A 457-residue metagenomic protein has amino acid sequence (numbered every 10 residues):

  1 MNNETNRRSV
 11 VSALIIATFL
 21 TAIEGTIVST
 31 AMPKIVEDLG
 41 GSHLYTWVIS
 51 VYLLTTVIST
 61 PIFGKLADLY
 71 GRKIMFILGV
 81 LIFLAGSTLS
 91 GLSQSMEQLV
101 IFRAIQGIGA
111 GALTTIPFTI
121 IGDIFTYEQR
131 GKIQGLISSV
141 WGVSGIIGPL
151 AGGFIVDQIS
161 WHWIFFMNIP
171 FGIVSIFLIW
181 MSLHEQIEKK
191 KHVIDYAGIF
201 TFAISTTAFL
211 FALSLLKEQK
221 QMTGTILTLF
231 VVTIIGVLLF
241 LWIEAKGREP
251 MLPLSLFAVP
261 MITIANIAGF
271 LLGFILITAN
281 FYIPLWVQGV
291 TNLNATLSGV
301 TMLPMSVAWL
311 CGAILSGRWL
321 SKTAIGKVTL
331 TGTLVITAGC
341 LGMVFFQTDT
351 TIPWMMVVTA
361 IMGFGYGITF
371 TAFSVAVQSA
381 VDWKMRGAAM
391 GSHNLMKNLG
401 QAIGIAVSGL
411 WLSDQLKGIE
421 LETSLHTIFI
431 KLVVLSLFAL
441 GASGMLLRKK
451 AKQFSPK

Functional and structural regions predicted by a protein language model:
S9-I23, V28-T30, I49-V51, G224-L229 (+3 more regions): 12-transmembrane solute porter fold
T18-T21, I49-T56, F83, Q106-G107 (+8 more regions): Structural signature of transmembrane alpha-helices in multi-pass secondary transporters
S29, T115-F118, L136, W141-G153 (+4 more regions): Glycine/proline-centered helix-kink
A31-I58, T296-V300: Extracellular/periplasmic helix-loop-helix junction of adjacent transmembrane segments in MFS-like secondary
I35-V36, L66-A67, A151-I159, L213 (+4 more regions): Interfacial helix-cap and linker-helix signal at transmembrane-aqueous boundaries of multi-pass secondary transporters
S42-H43, Y127-I137, A295, W383-S392: Loop-to-transmembrane helix entry/capping segments in MFS-fold secondary transporters and related SLC/MFSD carriers
T60-A197: Helix-loop-helix hairpins in multi-pass membrane proteins, especially solute transporters
D157-L271, I275, V300-T301, V433: Hydrophobic transmembrane-helix bundles of small-molecule transporters
